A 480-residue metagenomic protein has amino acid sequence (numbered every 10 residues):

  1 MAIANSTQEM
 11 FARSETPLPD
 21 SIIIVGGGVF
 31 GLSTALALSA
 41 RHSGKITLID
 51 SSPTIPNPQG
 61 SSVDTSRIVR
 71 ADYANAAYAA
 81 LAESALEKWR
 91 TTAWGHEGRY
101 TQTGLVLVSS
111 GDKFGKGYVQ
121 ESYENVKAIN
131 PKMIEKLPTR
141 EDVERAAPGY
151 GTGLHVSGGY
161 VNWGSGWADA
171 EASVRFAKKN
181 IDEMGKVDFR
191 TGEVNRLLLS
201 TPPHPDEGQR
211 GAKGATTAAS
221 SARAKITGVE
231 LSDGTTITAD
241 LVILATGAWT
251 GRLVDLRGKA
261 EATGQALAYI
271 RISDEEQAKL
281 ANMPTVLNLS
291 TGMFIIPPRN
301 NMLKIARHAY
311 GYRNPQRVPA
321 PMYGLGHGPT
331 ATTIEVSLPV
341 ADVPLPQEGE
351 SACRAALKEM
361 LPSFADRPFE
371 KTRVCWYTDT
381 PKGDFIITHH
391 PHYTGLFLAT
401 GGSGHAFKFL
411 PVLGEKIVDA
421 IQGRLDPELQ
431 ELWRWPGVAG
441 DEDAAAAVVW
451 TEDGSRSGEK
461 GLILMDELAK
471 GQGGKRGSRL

Functional and structural regions predicted by a protein language model:
R13-F30, T47: Beta1/beta-strand and adjacent pyrophosphate-binding region of the FAD-binding site in flavoprotein oxidoreductases
I23-V25, I49, V229, T236-W249 (+1 more regions): Short hydrophobic core segments
L36-R41, E97-G104, T236-L241, T246-T394: Active-site substrate-recognition segment that forms the wall of the catalytic cavity or substrate channel
S39-S61: Glycine-rich FAD pyrophosphate-binding loop
T65-A146, V156-S157: Dinucleotide-binding Rossmann-like beta1-alpha1 core, especially the glycine-rich loop that anchors the ADP
A76, A80-E83, G111-Y118, Y160-K179 (+2 more regions): Short beta-strand to alpha-helix junction loop
D188-T227: A conserved short coil-to-beta-strand element within the FAD-binding core of flavoproteins
A352-L480: C-terminal catalytic lobe of FAD-dependent flavoproteins
